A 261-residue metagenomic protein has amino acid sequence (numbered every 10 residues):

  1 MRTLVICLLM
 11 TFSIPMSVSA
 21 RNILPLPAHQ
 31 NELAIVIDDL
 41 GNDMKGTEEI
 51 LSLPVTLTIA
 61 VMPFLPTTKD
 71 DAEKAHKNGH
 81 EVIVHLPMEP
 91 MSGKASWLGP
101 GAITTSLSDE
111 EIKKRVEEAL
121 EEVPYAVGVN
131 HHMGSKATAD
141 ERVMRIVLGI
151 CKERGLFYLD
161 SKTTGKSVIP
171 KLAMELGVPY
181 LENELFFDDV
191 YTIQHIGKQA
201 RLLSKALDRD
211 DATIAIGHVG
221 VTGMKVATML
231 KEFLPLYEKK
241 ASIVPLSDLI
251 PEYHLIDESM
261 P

Functional and structural regions predicted by a protein language model:
M1-V5: Positively charged n-region of N-terminal signal peptides that target proteins for export
I6-S13: Bacterial N-terminal signal peptides
A20-N31, A200-K205, K240-A241, S247: Terminal interaction modules at protein C-ends
L26-S96: Active-site beta->alpha N-cap acidic-glycine motif
L33-D38, L57-A60, H80-L86, V127-H131 (+4 more regions): Hydrophobic faces of well-ordered beta-strands that scaffold small-molecule active sites in alpha/beta enzyme cores
L40, T58-F64, N130-D140, R154-G165: Catalytic beta/alpha-barrel core
W97-L98, A102-E121, T138-V143, P170-L207: Alpha-helical scaffold elements lining the catalytic groove of polysaccharide deacetylases
C151-T164, T222-P261: C-terminal domain-boundary segment and adjacent tail
